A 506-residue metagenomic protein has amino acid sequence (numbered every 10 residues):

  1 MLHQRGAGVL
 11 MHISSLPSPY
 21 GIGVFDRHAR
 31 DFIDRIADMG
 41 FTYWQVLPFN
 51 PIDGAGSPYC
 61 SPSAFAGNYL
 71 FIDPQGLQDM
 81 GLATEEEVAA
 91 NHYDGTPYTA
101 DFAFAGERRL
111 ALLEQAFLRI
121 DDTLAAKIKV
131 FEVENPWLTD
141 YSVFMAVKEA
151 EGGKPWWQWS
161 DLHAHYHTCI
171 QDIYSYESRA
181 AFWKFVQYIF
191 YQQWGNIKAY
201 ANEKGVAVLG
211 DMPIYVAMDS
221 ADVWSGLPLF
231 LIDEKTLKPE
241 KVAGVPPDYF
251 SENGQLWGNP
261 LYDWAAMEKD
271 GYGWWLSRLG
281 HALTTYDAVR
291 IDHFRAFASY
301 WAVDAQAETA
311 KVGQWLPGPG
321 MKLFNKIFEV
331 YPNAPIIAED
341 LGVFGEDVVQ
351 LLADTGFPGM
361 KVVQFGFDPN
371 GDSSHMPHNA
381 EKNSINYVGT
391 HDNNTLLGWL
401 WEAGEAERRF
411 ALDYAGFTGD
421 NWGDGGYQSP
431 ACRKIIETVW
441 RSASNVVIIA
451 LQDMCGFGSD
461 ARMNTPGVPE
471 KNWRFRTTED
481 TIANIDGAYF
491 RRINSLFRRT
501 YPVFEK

Functional and structural regions predicted by a protein language model:
M1-R5, L10-H12, S18-G21, A55-Y191 (+3 more regions): Alpha-amylase-like alpha-glycosidases and glucanotransferases acting on alpha-linked glucans and related
L2, R27-I52, T284-Y286, V439: Catalytic domains of carbohydrate-active enzymes, especially glycoside hydrolases
A37, W194-N202, F328, L352-A353: Surface-exposed amphipathic alpha-helices with a cationic face
F41, V206, A334: Short glycine/serine/threonine/alanine-rich loop segments
W44-P48, A201, A207-P213, A282-A296: Short acidic catalytic loops
W183-V216: Conserved, well-ordered alpha-helix/loop/beta-strand core segments that scaffold catalytic motifs
G456-K506: Structured C-terminal cap/extension of enzyme domains
